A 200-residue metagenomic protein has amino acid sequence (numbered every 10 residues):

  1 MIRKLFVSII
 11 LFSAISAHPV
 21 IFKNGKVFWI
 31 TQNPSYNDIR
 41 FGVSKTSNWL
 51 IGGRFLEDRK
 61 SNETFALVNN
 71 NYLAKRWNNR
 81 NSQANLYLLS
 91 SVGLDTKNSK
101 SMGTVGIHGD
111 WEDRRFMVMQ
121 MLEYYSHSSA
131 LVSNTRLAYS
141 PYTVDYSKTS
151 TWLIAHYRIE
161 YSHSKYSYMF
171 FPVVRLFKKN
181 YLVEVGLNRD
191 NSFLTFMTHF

Functional and structural regions predicted by a protein language model:
M1-I21: Cleavable N-terminal export/targeting peptides
H18-R158, V173-F200: Transmembrane beta-barrel domains of bacterial outer-membrane proteins
I159-H163: Short Gly/Pro-enriched loop/turn and capping motifs at secondary-structure junctions
S164-F170, M197: Outer-membrane beta-barrel translocator domains and adjoining extracellular loop/strand segments of Gram-negative
